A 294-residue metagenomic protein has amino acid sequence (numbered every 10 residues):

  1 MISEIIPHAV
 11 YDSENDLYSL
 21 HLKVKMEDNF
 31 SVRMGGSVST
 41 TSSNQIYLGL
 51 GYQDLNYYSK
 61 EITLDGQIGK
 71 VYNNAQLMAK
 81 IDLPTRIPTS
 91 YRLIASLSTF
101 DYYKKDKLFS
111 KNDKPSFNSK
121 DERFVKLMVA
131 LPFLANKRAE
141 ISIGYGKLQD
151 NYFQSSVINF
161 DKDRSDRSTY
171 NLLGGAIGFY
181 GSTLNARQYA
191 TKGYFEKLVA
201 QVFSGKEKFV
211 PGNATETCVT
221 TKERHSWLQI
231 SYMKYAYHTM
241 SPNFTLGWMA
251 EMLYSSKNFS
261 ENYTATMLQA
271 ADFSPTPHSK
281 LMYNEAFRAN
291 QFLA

Functional and structural regions predicted by a protein language model:
I2-Q188, Y194, A270-P277, E285-F292: Gram-negative/organellar outer-membrane beta-barrel architecture
L172-A294: C-terminal outer-membrane beta-barrel translocator/porin domains of Gram-negative envelope proteins and their
